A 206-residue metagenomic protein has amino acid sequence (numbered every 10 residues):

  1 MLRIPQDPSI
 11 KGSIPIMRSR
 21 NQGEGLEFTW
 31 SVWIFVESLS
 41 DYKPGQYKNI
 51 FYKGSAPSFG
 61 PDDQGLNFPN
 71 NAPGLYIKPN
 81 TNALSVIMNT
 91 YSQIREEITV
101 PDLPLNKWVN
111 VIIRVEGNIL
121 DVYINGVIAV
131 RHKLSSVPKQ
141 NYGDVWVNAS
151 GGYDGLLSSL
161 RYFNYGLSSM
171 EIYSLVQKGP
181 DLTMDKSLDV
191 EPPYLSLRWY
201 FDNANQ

Functional and structural regions predicted by a protein language model:
M1-Q206: Extracellular glycan-associated modules
